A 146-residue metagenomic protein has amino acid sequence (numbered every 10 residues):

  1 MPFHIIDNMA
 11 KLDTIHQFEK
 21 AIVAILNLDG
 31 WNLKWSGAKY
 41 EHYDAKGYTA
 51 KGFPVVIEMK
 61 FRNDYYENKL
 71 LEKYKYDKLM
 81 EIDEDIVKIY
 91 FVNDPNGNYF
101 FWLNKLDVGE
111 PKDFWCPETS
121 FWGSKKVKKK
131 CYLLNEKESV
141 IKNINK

Functional and structural regions predicted by a protein language model:
M1-G37: Acidic-basic catalytic patches of nuclease active cores, encompassing PD-(D/E)XK and other metal-cofactor nuclease
V23, Y76-M80: Short amphipathic alpha-helical segments and helix-helix/interface helices
W35, V56, I89-N93: A structural signal for short, well-ordered beta-strand segments and their strand-loop junctions that often border
E41: Beta-rich catalytic cores
A45-G47, K51-Y65: Conserved catalytic cores of phosphodiester-cleaving nucleases, focusing on short active-site segments
N63-Y76: Active-site-adjacent loop/helix micro-motif of nuclease/hydrolase catalytic cores
M80-V108: Nucleic-acid nuclease catalytic cores
F100-K146: Intrinsically disordered, low-complexity terminal regions enriched in charged/polar residues
